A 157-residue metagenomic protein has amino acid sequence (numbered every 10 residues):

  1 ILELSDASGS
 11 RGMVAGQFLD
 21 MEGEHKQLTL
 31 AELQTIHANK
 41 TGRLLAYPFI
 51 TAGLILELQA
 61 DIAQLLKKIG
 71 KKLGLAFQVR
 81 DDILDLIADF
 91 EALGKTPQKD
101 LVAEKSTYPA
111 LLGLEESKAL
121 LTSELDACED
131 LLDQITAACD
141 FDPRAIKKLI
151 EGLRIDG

Functional and structural regions predicted by a protein language model:
I1-G157: All-alpha prenyltransferase/terpene-synthase fold signal
